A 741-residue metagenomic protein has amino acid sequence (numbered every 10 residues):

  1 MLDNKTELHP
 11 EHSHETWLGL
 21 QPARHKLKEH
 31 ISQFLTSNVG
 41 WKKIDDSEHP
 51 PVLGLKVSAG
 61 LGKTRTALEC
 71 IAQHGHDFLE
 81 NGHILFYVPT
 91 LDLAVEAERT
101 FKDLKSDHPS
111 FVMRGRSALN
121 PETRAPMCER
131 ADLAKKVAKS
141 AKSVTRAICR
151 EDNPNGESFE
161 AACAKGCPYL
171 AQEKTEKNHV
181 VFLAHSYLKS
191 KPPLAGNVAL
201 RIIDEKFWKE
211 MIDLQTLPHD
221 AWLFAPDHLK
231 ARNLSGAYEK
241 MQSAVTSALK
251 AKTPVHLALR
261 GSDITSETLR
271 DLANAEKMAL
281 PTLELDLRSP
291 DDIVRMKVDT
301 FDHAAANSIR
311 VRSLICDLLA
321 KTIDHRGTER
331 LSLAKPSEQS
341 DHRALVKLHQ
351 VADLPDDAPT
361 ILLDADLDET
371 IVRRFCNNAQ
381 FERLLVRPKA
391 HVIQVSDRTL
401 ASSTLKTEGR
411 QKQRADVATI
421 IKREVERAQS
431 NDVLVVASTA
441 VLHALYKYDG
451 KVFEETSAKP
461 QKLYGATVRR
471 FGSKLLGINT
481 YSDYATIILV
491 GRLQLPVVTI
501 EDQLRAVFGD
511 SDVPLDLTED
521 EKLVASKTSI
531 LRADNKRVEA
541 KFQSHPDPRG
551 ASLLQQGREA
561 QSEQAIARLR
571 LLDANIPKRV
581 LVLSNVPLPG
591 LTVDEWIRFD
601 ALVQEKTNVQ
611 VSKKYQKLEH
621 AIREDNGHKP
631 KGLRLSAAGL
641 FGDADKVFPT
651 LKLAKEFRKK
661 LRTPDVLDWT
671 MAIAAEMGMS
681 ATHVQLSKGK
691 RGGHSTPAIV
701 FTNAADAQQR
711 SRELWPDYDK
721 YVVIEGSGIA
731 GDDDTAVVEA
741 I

Functional and structural regions predicted by a protein language model:
M1-I741: ASCE RecA-like P-loop NTPase motor cores that couple ATP hydrolysis to mechanical translocation on nucleic acids
